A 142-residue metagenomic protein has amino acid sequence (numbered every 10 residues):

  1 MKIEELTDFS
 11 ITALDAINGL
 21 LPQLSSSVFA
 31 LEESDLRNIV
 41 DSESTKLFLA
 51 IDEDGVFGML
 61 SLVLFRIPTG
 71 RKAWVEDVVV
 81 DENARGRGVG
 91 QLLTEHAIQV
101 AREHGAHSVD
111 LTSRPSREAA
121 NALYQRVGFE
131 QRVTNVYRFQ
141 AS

Functional and structural regions predicted by a protein language model:
M1-A30: Short amphipathic alpha-helix that is part of the acyltransferase structural core
V28-L47: Active-site rim helix/loop that mediates acceptor-substrate recognition in acyltransferases
L49, G55-L64, W74, V79: Conserved beta-strand in the GNAT
I51-E53, F139-A141: Active-site beta-strand termini and strand-to-loop segments that position acidic
F65-V75, R85, R132: A conserved beta-turn-beta hairpin within the catalytic core of GNAT-like acetyltransferases that forms part
V80, G86-Q99, A122, R126: Conserved acetyl-CoA-binding loop-helix of GNAT-fold acetyltransferases
Q91, E103, P115-V133, R138-F139: Conserved active-site alpha-helix within GNAT-family acetyltransferase domains
A101-S113: Conserved GNAT acetyl-CoA-binding A-motif
